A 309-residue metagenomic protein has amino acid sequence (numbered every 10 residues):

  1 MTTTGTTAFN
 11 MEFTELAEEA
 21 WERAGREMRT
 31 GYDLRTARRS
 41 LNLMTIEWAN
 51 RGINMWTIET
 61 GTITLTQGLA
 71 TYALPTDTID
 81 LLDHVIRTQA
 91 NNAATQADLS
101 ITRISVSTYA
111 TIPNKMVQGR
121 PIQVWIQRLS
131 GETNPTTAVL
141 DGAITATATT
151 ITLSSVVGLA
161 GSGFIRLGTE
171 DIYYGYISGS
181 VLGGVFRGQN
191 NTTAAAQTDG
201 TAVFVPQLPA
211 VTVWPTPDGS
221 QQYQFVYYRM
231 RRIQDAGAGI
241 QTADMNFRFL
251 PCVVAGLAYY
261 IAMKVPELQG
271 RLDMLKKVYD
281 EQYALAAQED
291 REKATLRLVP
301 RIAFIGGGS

Functional and structural regions predicted by a protein language model:
M1-P135, R166, F204-S309: Glycine-enriched, solvent-exposed interface loops adjoining structured elements
M55-Q67, L99-T102, L129-F204: Autoprocessing Asn-cyclization modules and mimics
